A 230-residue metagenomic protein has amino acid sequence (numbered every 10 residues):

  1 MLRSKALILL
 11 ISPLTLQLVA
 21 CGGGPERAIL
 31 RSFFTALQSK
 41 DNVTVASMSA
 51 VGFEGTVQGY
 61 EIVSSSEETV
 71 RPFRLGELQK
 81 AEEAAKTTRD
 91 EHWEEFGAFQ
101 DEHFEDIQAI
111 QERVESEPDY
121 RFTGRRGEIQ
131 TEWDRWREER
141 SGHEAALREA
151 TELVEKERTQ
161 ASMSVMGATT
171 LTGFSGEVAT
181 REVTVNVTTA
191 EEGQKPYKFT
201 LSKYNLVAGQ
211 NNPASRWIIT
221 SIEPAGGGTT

Functional and structural regions predicted by a protein language model:
M1-I8: Bacterial N-terminal signal peptides that target proteins for export
L18-A20: C-terminal motif of bacterial Sec signal peptides marking the signal peptidase cleavage site
G22-G24: Bacterial signal peptide processing site
D41-T56: Short, well-ordered alpha-helical segments enriched in acidic and aromatic residues
G52-R71: Short, charge-rich amphipathic alpha-helical segments embedded in non-transmembrane helical bundles/solenoids
F73-E91: Alpha-helical linker/edge segments of TPR/alpha-solenoid repeat scaffolds and analogous pre-/post-domain helices
D90-T230: Exposed beta-sheet edge and beta->alpha loop/turn motif
